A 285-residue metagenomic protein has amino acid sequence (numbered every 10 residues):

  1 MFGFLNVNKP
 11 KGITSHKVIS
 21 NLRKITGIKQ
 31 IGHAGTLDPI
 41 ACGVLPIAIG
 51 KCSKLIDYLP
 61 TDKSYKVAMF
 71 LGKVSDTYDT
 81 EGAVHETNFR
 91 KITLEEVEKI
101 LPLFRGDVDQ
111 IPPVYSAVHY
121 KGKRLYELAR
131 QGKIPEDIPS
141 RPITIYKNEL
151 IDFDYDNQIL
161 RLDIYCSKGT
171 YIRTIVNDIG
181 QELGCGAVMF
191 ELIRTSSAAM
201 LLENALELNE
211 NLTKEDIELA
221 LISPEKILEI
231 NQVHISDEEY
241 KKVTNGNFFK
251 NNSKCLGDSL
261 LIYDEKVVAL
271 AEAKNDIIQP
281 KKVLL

Functional and structural regions predicted by a protein language model:
M1-P10, H16-H33, L37, A41-V44 (+3 more regions): Accessory RNA 3′-end/elbow-binding domains used by RNA modification enzymes
L22-I28, P46, E136-G184: The conserved catalytic core of RNA pseudouridine synthases
Q30-P60, E127: Glycine/acidic-rich beta-strand-loop module
I47, V67, G122, I175 (+2 more regions): Residue-level signal for inorganic ion chemistry
I56-L71, P135-E149: Structural signature of FAD isoalloxazine-binding scaffolds in flavoprotein oxidoreductases
Y58-D109: Acidic, low-complexity central loop/insert segments
E98-K121, Y126-E127: Small-residue-rich anion-binding loops in enzyme active sites
S116, Y120-K147: Extended alpha-helical targeting/anchoring segments, especially N-terminal organellar/secretory targeting helices
